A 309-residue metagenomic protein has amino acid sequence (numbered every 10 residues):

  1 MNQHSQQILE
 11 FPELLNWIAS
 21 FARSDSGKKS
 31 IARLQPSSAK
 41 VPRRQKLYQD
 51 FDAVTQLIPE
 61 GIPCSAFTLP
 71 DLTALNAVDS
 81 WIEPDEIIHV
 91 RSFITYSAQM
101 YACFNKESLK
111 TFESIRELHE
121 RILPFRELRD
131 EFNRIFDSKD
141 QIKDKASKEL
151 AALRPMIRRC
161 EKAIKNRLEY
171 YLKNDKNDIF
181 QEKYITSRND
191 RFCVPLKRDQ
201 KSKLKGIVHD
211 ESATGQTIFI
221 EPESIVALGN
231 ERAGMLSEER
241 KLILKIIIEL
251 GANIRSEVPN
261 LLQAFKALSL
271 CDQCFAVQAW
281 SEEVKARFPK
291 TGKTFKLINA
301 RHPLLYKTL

Functional and structural regions predicted by a protein language model:
M1-K145, E149, L153, E257-N260 (+2 more regions): Conserved amphipathic alpha-helical "coupling/scaffold" segments that transmit conformational changes between domains
I18, F51, V90, S97 (+8 more regions): Generic structural hydrophobic/aromatic packing signal, biased to beta-strands
T95, L109-T186, E211-A276: Extended, charged alpha-helical coiled-coil/arm scaffolds that mediate oligomerization and mechanical coupling in large
F180-E182, L204-I207, E283: Short beta-alpha junctions and helix-cap segments that line functional grooves
R188-F219, G229, K290-L309: SMC-family hinge/dimerization module
V194, P259, Q263-L309: Conserved NTPase motor "head" modules and their coupling/switch loops across ABC/AAA+ ATPases, GTPases, and GHKL ATPases
